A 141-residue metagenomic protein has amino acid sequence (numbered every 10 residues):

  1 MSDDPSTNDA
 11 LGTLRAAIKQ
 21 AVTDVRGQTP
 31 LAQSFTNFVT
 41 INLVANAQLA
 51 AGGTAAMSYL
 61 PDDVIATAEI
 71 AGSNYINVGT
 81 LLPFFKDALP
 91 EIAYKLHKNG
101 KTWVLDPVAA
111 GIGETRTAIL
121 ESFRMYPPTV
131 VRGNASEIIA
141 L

Functional and structural regions predicted by a protein language model:
M1-M57: Glycine-rich phosphate/adenosyl-contacting loop at the front of the ribokinase-like
F38, P61, A109: Residue-level "edge-of-site" marker
M57-I65: Glycine/proline-rich, flexible active-site/cofactor-binding loop segments that harbor closely spaced acidic
V64-L141: Glycine-rich phosphate/dinucleotide-binding loop and adjoining beta-alpha-beta core of small-molecule
